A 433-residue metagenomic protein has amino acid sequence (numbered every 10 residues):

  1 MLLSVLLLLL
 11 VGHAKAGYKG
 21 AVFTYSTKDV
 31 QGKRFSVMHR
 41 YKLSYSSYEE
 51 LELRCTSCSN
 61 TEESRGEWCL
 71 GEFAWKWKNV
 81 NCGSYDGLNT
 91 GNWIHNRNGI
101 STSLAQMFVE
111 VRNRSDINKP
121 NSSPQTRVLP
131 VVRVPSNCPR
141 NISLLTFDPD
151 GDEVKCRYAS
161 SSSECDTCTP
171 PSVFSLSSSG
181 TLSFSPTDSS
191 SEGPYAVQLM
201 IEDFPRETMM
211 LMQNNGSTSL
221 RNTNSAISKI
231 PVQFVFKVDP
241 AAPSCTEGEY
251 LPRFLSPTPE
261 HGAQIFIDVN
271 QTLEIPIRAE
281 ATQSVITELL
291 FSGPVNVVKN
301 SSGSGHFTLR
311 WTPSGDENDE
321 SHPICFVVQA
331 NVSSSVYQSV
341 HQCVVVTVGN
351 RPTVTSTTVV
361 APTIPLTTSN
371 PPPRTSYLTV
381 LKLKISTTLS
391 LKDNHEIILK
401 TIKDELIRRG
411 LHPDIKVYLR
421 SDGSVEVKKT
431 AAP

Functional and structural regions predicted by a protein language model:
L3-D188, E192-P365: An extracellular/luminal cadherin ectodomain-centered signature
V360-P433: Membrane-proximal processing modules and their flanking juxtamembrane segments in eukaryotic cell-surface
